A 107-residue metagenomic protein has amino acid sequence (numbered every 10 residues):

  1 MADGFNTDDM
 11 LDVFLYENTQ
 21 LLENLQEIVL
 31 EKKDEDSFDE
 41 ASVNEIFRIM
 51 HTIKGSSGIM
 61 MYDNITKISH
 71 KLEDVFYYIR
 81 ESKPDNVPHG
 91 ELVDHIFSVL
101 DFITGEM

Functional and structural regions predicted by a protein language model:
A2-M107: N-terminal assembly/transducer modules of large multi-domain enzymes, emphasizing dimerization/partner-binding
